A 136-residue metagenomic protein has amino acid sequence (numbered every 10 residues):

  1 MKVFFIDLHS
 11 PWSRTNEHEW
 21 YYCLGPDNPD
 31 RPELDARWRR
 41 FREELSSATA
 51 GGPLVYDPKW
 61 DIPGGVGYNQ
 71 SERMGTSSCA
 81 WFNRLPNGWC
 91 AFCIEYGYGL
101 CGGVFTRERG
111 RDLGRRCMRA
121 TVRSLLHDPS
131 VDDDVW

Functional and structural regions predicted by a protein language model:
M1-W136: Structured catalytic-domain cores with a bias toward divalent-metal coordination
